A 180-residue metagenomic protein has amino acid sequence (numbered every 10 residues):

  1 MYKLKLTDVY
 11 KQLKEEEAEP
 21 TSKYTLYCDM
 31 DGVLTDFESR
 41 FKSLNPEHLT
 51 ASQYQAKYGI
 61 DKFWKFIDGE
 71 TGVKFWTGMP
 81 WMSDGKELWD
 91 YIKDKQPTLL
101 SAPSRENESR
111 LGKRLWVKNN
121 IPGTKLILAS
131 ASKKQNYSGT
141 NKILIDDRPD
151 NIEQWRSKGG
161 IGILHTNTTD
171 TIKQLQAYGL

Functional and structural regions predicted by a protein language model:
M1-L13: Short, intrinsically disordered N-terminal pre-domain segments
Y10, E17-L180: Catalytic phosphate/metal-binding cores of nucleic-acid and nucleotide-processing enzymes, i.e., regions that mediate
